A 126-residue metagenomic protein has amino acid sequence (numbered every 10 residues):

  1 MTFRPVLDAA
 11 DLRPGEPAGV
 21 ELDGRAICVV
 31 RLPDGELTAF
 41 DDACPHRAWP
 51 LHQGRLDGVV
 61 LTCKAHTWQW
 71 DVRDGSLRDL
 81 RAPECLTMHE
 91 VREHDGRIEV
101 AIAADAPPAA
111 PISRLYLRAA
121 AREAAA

Functional and structural regions predicted by a protein language model:
M1-G58, M88-A126: N-terminal pre-ligand scaffold of iron-sulfur
C44, C63-H66: Short cysteine clusters
W49, T67-Q69: Flexible, glycine-rich terminal cap/loop adjacent to redox cofactors in electron-transfer oxidoreductases
G58-K64, L77-L86: Short cysteine/histidine-rich metal-coordination sites, predominantly Zn2+-binding motifs
